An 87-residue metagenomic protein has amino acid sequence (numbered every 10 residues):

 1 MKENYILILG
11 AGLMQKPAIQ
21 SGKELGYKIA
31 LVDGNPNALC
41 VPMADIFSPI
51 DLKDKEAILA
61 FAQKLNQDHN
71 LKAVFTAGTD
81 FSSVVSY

Functional and structural regions predicted by a protein language model:
M1-Y87: ATP-binding N-terminal substructure of ATP-dependent carboxylate-amine bond-forming enzymes
